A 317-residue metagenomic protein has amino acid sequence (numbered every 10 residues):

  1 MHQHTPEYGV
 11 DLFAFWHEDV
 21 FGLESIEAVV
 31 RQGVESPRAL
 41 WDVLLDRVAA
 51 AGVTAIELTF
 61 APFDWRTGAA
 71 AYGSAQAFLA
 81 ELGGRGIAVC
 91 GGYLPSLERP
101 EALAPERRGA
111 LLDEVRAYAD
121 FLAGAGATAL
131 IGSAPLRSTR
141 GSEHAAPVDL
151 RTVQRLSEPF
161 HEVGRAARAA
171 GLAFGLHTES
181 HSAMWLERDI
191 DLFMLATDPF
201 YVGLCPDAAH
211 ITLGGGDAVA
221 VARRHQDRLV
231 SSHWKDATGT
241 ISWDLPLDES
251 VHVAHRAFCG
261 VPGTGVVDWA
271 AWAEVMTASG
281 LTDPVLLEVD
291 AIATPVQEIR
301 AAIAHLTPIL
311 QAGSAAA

Functional and structural regions predicted by a protein language model:
M1-A125, R168, I303-A317: N-terminal pre-domain/capping segments
H2-H4, E81-G84, P100-L204, A270 (+1 more regions): Active-site acidic/histidine proton-transfer and metal-coordination neighborhood in alpha/beta enzyme cores
T5-E7, G22-L23, I56, E158-P262 (+2 more regions): Acidic/histidine-rich catalytic cores of soluble enzymes
V10-A14, L58-F60, G91-S96, G132-A134 (+4 more regions): A cross-domain feature marking catalytic cores of carbohydrate-active enzymes and several ubiquitous metabolic/repair
V30-L40, D149-V153, A254-V266: A short acidic, glycine-rich active-site loop that binds or catalyzes chemistry on phosphate/adenosine moieties
E35-R38, T59-S74, L97-L111, S138-G141 (+5 more regions): Acidic-and-aromatic substrate-binding clefts and catalytic sites of carbohydrate-active enzymes
A50-V53, G126-A127, L229, L281-T282: A structural motif
T264-A278: A short, acidic, amphipathic alpha-helical segment used as a generic capping/interface helix at domain edges
